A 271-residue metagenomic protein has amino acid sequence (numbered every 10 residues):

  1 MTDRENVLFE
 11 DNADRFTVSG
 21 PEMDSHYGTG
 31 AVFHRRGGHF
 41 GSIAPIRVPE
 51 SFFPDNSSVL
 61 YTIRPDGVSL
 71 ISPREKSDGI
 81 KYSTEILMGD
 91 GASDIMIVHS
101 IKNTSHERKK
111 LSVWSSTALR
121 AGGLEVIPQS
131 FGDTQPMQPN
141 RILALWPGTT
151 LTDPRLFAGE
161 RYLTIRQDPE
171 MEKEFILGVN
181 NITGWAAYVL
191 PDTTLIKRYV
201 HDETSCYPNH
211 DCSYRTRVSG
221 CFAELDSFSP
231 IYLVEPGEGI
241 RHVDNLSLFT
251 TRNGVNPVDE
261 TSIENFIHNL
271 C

Functional and structural regions predicted by a protein language model:
M1-M96, T104-C271: Surface-exposed acidic/polar loop and edge beta-strand patches at domain peripheries
